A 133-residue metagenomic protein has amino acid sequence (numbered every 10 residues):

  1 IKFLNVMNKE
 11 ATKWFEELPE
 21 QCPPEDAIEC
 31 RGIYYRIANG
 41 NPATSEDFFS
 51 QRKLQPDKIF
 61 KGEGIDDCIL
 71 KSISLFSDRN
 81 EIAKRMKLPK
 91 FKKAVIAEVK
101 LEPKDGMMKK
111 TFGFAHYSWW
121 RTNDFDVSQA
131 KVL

Functional and structural regions predicted by a protein language model:
I1-I73, S77-L133: Conserved NAD+-utilizing ADP-ribose enzyme module
